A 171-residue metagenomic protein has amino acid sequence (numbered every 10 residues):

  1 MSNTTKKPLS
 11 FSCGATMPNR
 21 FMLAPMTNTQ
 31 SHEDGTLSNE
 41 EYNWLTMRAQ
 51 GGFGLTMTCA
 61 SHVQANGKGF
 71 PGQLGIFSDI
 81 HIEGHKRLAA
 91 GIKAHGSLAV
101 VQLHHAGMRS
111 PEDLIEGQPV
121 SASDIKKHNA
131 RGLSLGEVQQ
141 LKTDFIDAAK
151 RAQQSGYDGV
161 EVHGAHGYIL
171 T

Functional and structural regions predicted by a protein language model:
M1-H104, L141: N-terminal capping/small domains of soluble enzymes
T5, F70-Q73, E116, S121 (+2 more regions): Glycine-rich, flexible loop/turn motifs
Y42-W44, F77, F145, Y157 (+1 more regions): Aromatic side chains
L45, A89, A149, Y157-V160: Generic hydrophobic/aromatic pocket-lining and core-packing "Φ" positions
T56-C59, A99-H104, S155-I169: Short beta-strand segments at enzyme active-site cores
Q64-K68, S110-D113, I169-T171: Short acidic/His/Gly/Ser-rich catalytic and metal-binding motifs that mark active-site loops of diverse hydrolases
H81-G84, L88, S134-E137, L141-D144 (+3 more regions): General structural feature for long, well-ordered alpha-helical segments within catalytic domains of soluble enzymes
L98, H104-Y157: Non-globular sequence segments
